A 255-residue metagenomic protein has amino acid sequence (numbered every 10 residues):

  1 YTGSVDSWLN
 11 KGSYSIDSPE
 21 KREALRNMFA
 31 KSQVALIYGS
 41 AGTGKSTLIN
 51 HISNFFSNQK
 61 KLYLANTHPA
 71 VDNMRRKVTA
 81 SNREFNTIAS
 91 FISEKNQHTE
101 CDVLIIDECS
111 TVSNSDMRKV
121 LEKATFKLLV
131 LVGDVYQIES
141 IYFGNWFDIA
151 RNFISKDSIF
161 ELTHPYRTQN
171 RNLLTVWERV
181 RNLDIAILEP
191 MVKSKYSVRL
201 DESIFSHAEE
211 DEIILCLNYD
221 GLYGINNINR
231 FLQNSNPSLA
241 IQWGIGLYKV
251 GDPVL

Functional and structural regions predicted by a protein language model:
T2-G12, P19-L36, A41-L48, N54-F55 (+1 more regions): Conserved helicase motor core of P-loop NTPases
F55-L62: Post-Walker A helix-loop "phosphate-sensing" segment adjacent to the P-loop in P-loop NTPases
L62-V103: Inter-Walker segment of RecA-like/P-loop motor cores
Y63, L131, I214-C216: Structural beta-sheet core signal
C101-V103, F126-V130: Loop/turn-to-beta-strand initiation segments
D107-E108, G133: Walker B catalytic acidic pair
T111-S113, I138-E139: Catalytic P-loop NTPase motifs of RecA-like helicase/translocase cores
S115-K127: Short, conserved "post-DEAD/DEAH" coupling segment immediately C-terminal to helicase motif II within the SF2/RecA-like
